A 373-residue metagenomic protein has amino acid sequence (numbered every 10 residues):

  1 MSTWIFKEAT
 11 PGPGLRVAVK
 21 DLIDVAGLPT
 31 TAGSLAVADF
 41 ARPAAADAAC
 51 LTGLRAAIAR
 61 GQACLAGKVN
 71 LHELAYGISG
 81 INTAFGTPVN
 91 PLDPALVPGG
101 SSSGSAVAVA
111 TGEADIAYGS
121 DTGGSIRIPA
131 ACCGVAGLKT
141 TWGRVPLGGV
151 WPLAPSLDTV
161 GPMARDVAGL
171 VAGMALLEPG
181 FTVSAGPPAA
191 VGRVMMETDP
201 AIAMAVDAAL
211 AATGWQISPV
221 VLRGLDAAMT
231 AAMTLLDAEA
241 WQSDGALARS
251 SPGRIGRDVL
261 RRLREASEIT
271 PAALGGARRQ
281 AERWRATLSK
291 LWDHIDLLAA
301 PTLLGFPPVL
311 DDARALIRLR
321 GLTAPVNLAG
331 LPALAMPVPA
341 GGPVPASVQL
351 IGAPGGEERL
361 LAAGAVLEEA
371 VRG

Functional and structural regions predicted by a protein language model:
M1-D115: Gly/Ser-rich catalytic/binding loops embedded in alpha/beta enzyme cores
G14-A32, T234-E282, P337-S347: Short helix-loop capping/hinge segments that flank enzyme active sites or metal/cofactor-binding pockets
V17, I23, P29, A56 (+3 more regions): Gly/Ser-rich, acidic/histidine-flanked active-site/gating loops
V37-R42, D158-R165, E265-I269: Short, well-ordered beta-strand elements within core beta-sheets of diverse protein domains
T111, I116, T122-M195, L331-G373: Structural helix-boundary/capping segments
A203-V220, G245-S250, A273-L274, R278-I295: Acyltransferase
G275-G373: Glycine-rich, small-residue loops and helix-cap segments that act as flexible hinges at active-site edges
